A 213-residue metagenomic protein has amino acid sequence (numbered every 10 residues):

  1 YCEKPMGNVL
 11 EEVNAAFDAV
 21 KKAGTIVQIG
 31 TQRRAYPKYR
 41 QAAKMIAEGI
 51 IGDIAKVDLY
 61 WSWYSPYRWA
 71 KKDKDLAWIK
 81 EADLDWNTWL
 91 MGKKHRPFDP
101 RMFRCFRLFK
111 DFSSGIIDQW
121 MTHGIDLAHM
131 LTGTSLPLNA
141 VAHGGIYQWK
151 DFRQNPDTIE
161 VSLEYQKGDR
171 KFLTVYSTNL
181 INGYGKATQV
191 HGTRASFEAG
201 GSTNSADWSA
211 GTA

Functional and structural regions predicted by a protein language model:
Y1-A35, A47-G49: Beta-strand-loop-alpha-helix segment that lines the small-molecule cofactor/substrate pocket of alpha/beta enzymes
D18, K44, M130: Surface-exposed charge patches
R40-Q41, D53, D58-A213: Contiguous beta-strand/loop segments that form the cofactor/metal-binding neighborhood of enzyme cores
M45-E48, L127: A generic secondary-structure signal
